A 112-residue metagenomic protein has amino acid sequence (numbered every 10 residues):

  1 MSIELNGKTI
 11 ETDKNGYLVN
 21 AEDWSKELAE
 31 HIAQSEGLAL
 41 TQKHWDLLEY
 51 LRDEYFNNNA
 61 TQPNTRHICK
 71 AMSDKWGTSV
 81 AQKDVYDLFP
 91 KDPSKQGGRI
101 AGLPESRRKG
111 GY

Functional and structural regions predicted by a protein language model:
E4-Q34, A39: N-terminal first-folded block
T12, M72-Y112: Helix-rich interaction surfaces within compact, conserved domain-sized segments that mediate assembly or partner
K26-L28, R66, K91: A generic alpha-helix surface/boundary motif
E36, L51-Y55, F89, A101-P104: Generic structural signal for hydrophobic core residues of well-folded globular domains
L47: Polar, enzyme-active/binding microenvironments
Y50-V85: Mid-chain, well-packed structural core segment of small domains
